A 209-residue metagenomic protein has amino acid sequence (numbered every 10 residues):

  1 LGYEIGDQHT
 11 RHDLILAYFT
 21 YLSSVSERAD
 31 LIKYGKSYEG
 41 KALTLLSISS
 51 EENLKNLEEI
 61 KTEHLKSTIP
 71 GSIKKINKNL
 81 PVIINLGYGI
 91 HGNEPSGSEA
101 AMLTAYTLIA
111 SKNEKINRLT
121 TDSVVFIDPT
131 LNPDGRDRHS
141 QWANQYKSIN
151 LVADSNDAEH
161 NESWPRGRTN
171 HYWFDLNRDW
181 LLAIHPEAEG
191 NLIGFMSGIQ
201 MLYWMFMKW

Functional and structural regions predicted by a protein language model:
L1-K33, L45-S47: Mature N-terminal segment immediately following signal peptide/propeptide cleavage in secreted/periplasmic
E4, I32-G35, S49, T121 (+2 more regions): Generic, ordered loop/turn and secondary-structure boundary motif
Q8, S37, L86-Y88: Short conserved micro-motifs on helix faces and helix-strand junctions that flank and scaffold key functional residues
F19, L31, G40, L45 (+3 more regions): Generic structural hydrophobic/aromatic packing signal, biased to beta-strands
S24-I84: Soluble metallo-hydrolase cores and metallopeptidase-like ectodomains found primarily in the secretory/periplasmic
I60-K61, I69-G87, P95-W209: Active-site/substrate-binding loop(s) of hydrolase catalytic cores
H91: Conserved phosphate/anionic-ligand binding catalytic regions in large, soluble enzymes, centered on
